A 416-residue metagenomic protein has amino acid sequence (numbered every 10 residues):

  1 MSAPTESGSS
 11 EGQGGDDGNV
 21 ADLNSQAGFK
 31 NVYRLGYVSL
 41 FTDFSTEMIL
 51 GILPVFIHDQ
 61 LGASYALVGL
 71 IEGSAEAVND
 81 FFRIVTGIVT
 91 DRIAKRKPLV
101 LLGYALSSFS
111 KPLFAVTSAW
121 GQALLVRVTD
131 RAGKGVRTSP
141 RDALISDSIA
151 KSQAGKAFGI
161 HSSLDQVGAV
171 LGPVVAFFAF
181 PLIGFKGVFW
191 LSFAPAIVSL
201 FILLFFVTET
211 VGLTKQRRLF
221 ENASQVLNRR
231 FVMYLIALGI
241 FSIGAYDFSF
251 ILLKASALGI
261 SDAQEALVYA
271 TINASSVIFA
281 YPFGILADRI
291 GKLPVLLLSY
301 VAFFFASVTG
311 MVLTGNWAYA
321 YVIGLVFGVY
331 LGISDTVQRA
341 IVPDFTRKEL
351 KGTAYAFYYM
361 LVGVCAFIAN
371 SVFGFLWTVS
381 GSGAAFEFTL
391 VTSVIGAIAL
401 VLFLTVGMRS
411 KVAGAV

Functional and structural regions predicted by a protein language model:
A3, G8-K30, T208-A237: Juxtamembrane intracellular "pre-TM" segments in multi-pass secondary transporters
A21-E76, M233-V268: Helix-loop boundary and gating motifs at the non-cytosolic
F82-A94, F180, F279-G291, W377-T378: Helix-to-loop junctions at the C-terminal end of transmembrane segments in multipass secondary transporters
P98-P112, F193, P294-T309: Structural signature of the two symmetry-related core transmembrane helices
L113-V126, V312-I323: Helix-loop junctions at membrane interfaces in 12-TM secondary transporters
V126-V167: Cytoplasmic helix-loop-helix junction between adjacent transmembrane helices in 12-TM secondary transporters
F178-P195, F375-S393: A membrane-interface helix-boundary motif in multi-pass transporters
F193-K215, A399-L404: C-terminal membrane-cytosol helix-exit motif in multi-pass small-molecule transporters
